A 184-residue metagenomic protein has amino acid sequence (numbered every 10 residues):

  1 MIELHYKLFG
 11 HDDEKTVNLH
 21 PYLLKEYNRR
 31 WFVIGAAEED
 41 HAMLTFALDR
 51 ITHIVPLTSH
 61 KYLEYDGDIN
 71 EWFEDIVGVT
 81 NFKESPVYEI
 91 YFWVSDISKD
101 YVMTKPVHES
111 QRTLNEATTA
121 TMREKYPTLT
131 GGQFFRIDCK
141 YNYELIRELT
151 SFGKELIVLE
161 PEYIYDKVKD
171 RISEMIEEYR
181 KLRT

Functional and structural regions predicted by a protein language model:
M1-I90: Core beta-strand-centered patch of the WYL/Sm-like small regulatory domain
E74-T184: Polybasic (Lys/Arg-rich)
